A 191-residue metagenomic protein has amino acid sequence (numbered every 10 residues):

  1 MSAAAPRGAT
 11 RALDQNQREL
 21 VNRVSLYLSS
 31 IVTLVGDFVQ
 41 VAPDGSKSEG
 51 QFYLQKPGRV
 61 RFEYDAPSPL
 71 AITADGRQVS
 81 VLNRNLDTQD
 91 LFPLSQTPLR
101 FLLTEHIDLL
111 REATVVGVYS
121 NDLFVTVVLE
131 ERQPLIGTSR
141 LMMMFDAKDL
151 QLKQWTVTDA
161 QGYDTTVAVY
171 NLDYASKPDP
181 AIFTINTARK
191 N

Functional and structural regions predicted by a protein language model:
M1-N22, A188-N191: Compositionally biased, proline/threonine/alanine/serine-rich low-complexity intrinsically disordered stretches
R18-S25, Q96-L99, M142, T166: Extracytoplasmic/secreted envelope proteins and their assembly/folding machinery, especially bacterial periplasmic
L26-P43: A short, Trp-centered hydrophobic/proline-enriched beta-strand micro-motif
S29-T33, K47-E49, Q55-R59, A66-P67 (+5 more regions): Extracytoplasmic
F38, V60-Y64, V79-L82, V127 (+1 more regions): Short hydrophobic/aromatic-rich beta-strand segments that constitute the beta-sheet cores of beta-sandwich/beta-barrel
F52-F101: An acidic-aromatic
L86-E130: Flexible, surface-exposed loop/linker segments and immediately adjacent secondary-structure boundaries
R111-T114, S120-N191: Gly/Pro-enriched, hydrophobic low-complexity segments that function as extracytoplasmic propeptides/linkers
